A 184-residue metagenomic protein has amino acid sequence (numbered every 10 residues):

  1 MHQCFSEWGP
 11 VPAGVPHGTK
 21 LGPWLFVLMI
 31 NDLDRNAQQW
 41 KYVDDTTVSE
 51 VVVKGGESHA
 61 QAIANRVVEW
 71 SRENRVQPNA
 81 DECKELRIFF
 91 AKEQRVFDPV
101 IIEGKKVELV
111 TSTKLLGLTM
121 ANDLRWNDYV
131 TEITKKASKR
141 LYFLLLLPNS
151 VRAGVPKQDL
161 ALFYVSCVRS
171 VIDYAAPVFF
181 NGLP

Functional and structural regions predicted by a protein language model:
M1-F5, A80-D81, Q158, V178-F180: Short coil/turn segments at secondary-structure boundaries
M1-L25, S49-V53, N122-D123, P148-P156: Short, conserved non-catalytic motifs in the polymerase core
Q3-F5, A62, V76-S112: Short, conserved micro-motifs composed of acidic
P23-E50: Active-site palm subdomain of RNA-directed nucleic acid polymerases
N36, N181-P184: Short, intrinsically disordered, charge-balanced linker/junction segments flanking boundaries in proteins
D45-V53, R95, K139, V168: A shared catalytic/ligand-binding motif for oxyanion handling
G55-R75, S138: Inter-domain linker/hinge segments that demarcate the starts of reverse transcriptase and RNase H-type modules
G104-F179: Basic, alpha-helical interaction scaffolds
